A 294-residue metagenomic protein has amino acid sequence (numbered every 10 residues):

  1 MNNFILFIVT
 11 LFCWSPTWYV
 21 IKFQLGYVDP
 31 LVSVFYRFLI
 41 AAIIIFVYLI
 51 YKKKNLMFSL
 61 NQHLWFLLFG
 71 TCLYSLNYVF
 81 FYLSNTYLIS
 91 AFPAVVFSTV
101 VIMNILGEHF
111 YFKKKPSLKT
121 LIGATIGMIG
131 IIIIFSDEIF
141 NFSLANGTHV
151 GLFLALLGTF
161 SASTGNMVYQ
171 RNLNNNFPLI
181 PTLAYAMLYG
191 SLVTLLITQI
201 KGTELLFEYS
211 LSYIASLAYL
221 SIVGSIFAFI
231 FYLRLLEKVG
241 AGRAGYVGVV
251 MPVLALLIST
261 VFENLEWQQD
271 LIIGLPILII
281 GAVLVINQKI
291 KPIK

Functional and structural regions predicted by a protein language model:
M1-I8, T99-F160, L275-K294: Juxtamembrane helix-loop boundary signature in multi-pass membrane transporters
M1-V32, L144-R171, L192: Glycine-/small-residue-enriched transmembrane alpha-helix faces in small-molecule transporters and effluxers
C13, T17-W18, F46-F97, I133 (+1 more regions): Specific transmembrane alpha-helical segments of multi-pass solute transporters/efflux pumps, especially DMT/EamA
Y19-P30, T86, F135-T148, T198-S212 (+2 more regions): Membrane-interface helix termini and inter-helical loops of multi-pass transporters
Y27-L76, M103-N104, F160-V168, L183-G202 (+2 more regions): Transmembrane alpha-helices of multi-pass small-molecule transport proteins
V34-Y36, F92-T99, V168-S191, S221-V261: Helix-helix packing/entry segments at the starts of transmembrane helices
R37-L39, D137, Y213-A215, V249-K294: C-terminal-most transmembrane helix of multi-pass membrane proteins
I44-K53, V100-T125, V253-I273: C-terminal transmembrane-helix exit sites in multi-pass transporters
